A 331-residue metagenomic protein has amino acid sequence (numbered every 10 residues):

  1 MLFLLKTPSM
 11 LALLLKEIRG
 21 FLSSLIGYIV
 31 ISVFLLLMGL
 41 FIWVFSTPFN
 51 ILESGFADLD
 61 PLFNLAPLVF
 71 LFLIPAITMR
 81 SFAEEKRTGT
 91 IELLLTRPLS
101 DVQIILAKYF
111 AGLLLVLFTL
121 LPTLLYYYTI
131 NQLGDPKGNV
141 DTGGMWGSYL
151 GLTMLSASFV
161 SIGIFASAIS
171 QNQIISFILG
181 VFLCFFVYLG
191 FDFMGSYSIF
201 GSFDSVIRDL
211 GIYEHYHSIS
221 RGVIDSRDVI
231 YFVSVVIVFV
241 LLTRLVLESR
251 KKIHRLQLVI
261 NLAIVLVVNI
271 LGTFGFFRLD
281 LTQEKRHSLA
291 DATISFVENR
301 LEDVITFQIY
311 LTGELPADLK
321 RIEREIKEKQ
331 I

Functional and structural regions predicted by a protein language model:
F3-I29: Aromatic- and glycine-rich beta-strand/loop motifs that create alpha-glucan
L40-W43, F56-V69, A107, A111-Q171: Secretory targeting signals
F45-A57, S176-V246: Terminal transmembrane helical anchor/hairpin motif
P61-E84: Long, hydrophobic alpha-helical segments
S81-A111: Helix-loop-helix units of permease transmembrane domains in multi-pass membrane transporters, especially ABC
V238-I260: Cytosolic-side transmembrane helix boundary signature
K252-G275: Internal/C-terminal transmembrane anchor helices
V267-I331: Juxtamembrane extramembrane loops of integral membrane proteins
